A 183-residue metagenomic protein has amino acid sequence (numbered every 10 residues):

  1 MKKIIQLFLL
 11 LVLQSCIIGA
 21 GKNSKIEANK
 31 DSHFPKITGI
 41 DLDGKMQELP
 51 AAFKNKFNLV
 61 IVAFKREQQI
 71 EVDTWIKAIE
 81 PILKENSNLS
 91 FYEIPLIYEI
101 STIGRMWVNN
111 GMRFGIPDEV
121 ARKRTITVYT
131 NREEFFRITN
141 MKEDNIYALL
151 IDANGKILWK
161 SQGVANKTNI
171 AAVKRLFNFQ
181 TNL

Functional and structural regions predicted by a protein language model:
K2-L10: Sec-dependent signal peptide recognition, specifically the positively charged N-region followed immediately by
I17-I18: Bacterial signal peptide processing site
G21-P50, I70, T74: N-terminal "domain-start" segment that seeds a small globular fold
A28-D31, T139-E143: Short loop/turn motifs at secondary-structure junctions and domain boundaries
A52-V72: Short active-site neighborhood of thiol/selenol oxidoreductases, capturing the structured segment around
Q68-P117: Structural microenvironment flanking redox-active thiols in thiol-disulfide oxidoreductases
Y92-I94, M106-K142: Short, internal strand/loop/helix patches that form the active-site neighborhood or redox-interaction surface
D144-L183: Thiol-/selenol-based redox modules, centered on thioredoxin-like and closely related oxidoreductase domains
